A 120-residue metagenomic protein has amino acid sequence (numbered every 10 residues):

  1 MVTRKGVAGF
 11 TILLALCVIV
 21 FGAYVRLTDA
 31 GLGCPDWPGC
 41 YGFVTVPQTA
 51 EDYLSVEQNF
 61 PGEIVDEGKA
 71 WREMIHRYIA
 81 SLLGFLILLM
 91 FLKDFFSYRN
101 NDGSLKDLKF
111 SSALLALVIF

Functional and structural regions predicted by a protein language model:
M1-V2, F96-L108: Membrane-interface helix-boundary motifs at transmembrane edges
T3-R4, Y53-Q58, D102: Short, motif-level signal for alpha-helix interfacial/capping segments enriched in acidic residues and aromatics/proline
G6-A8, G103-L117: Membrane-interfacial loop-to-transmembrane alpha-helix junctions, especially the N-terminal start
G6-G33, P38: N-terminal signal-anchor transmembrane alpha helix
I19-V20, V118-F120: Aromatic-anchored segments of alpha-helical transmembrane domains
L27-M74: Extracytosolic (periplasmic/ER-lumenal) interhelical loops and adjacent juxtamembrane/interface segments of multi-pass
W71-L86: Membrane-interface loop-to-helix entry segments
L86-F96: Hydrophobic, aromatic-rich transmembrane alpha-helices and their immediate juxtamembrane boundary segments
